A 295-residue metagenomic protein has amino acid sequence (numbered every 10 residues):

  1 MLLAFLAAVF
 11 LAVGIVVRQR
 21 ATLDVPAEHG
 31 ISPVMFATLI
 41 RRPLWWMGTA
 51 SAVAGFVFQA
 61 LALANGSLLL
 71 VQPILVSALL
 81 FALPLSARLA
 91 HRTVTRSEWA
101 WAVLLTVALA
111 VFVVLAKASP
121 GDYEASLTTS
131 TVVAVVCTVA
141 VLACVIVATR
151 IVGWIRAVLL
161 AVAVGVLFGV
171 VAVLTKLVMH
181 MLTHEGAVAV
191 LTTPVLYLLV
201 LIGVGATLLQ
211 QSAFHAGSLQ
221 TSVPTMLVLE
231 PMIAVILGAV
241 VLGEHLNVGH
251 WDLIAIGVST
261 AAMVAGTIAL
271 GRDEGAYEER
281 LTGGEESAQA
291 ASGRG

Functional and structural regions predicted by a protein language model:
M1-G295: Polytopic alpha-helical membrane proteins, predominantly small-molecule transporters/carriers
